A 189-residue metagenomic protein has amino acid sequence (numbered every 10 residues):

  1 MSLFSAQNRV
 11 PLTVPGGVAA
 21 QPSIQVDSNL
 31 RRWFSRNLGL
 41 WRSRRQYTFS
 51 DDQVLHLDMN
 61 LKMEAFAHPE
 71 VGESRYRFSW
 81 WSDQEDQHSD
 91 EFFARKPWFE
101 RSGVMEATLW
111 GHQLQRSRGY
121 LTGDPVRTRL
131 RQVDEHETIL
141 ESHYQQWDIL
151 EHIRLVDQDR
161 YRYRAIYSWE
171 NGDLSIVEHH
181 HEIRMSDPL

Functional and structural regions predicted by a protein language model:
M1-S102, R184-L189: Amphipathic/hydrophobic helical signal segments and adjacent flexible N-terminal regions that mediate secretion
S2-P22, E85-L189: Calycin-type beta-barrel ligand-binding domains and close structural analogs
